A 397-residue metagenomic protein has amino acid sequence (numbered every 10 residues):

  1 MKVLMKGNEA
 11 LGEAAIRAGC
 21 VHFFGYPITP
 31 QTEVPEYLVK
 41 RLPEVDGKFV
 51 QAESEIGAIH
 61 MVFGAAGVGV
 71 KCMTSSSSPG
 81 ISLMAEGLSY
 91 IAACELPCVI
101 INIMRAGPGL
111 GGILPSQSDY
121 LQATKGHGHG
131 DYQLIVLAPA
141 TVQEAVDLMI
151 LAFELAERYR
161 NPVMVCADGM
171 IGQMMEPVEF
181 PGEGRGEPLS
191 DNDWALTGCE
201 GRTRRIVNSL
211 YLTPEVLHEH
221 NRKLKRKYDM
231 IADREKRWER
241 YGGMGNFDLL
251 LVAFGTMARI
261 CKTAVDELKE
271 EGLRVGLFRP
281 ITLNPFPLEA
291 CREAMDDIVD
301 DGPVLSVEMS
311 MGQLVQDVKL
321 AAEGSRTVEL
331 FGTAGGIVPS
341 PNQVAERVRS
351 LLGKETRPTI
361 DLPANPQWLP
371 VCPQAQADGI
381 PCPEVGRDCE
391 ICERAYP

Functional and structural regions predicted by a protein language model:
M1-G126, Q133, T141, A334 (+3 more regions): Thiamine diphosphate
L4-A10, K225-L249, K262: Glycine-/acidic-rich phosphate or pyrophosphate-binding loops and their flanking alpha/beta elements
Q31, R160-R240: Conformationally flexible catalytic loops at phosphate/diphosphate-handling active centers
V39-R41, S89-A92, I150-L155, F180-E183 (+3 more regions): Short, solvent-exposed amphipathic alpha-helical segments in soluble enzyme and RNA/protein-processing domains
R105-G107, A167-M174, G255-M257, M311 (+1 more regions): Glycine-rich beta-alpha junction loops
R240-R274, F278, N284-C291: Redox- and metal-dependent alpha/beta enzyme cores, enriched for Fe-S-associated oxidoreductases and cofactor-handling
E308-P397: Peripheral docking tails and interdomain loops at the edges of cofactor- or intermediate-handling domains
